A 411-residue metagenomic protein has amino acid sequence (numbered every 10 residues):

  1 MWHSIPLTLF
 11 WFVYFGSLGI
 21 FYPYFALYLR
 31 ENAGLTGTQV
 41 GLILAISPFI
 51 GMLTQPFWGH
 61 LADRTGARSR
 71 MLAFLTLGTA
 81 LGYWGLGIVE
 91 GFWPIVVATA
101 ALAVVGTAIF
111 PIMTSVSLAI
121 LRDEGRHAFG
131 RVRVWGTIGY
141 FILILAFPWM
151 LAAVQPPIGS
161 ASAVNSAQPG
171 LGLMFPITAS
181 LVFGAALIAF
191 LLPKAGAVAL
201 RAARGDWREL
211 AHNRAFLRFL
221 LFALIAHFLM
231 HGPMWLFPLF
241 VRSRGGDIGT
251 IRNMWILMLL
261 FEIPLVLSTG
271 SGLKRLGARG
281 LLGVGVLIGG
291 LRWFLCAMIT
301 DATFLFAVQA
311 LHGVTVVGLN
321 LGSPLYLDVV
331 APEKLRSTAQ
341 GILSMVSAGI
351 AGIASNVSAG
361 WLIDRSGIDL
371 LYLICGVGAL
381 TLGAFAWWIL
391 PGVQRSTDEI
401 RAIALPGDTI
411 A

Functional and structural regions predicted by a protein language model:
M1, L192-I225, L405-A411: Juxtamembrane intracellular "pre-TM" segments in multi-pass secondary transporters
M1-P48, F216-M254, N320: Helix-loop boundary and gating motifs at the non-cytosolic
F25, T107-R122, G318-P332: Intracellular juxtamembrane helix-capping segments at the cytosolic ends of symmetry-related transmembrane helices
L53-A67, L151, L265-A278, I363-D364: Helix-to-loop junctions at the C-terminal end of transmembrane segments in multipass secondary transporters
R70-W84, G280-L295: Structural signature of the two symmetry-related core transmembrane helices
A98-W135: Cytoplasmic helix-loop-helix junction between adjacent transmembrane helices in 12-TM secondary transporters
F147-L151, I177-V198, F385-L390: C-terminal membrane-cytosol helix-exit motif in multi-pass small-molecule transporters
W149-S180, G360-A379: A membrane-interface helix-boundary motif in multi-pass transporters
